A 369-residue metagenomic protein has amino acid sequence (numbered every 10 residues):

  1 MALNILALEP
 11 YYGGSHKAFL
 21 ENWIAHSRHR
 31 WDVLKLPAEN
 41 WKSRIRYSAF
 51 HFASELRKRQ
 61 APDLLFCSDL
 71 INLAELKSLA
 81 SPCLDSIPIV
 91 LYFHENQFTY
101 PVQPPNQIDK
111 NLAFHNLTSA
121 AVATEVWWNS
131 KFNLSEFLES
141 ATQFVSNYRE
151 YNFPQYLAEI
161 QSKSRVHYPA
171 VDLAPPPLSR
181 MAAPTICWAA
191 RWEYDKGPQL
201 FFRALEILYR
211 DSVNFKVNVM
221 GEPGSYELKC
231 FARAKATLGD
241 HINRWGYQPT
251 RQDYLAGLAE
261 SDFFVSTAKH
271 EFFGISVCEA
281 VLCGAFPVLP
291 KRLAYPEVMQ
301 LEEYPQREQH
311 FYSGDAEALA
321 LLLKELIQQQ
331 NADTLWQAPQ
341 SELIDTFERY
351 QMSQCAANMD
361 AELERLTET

Functional and structural regions predicted by a protein language model:
S43-Y47, G314, Q328-E368: A charged, aromatic-enriched C-terminal amphipathic alpha-helix characteristic of glycosyltransferases across folds
T124-P176: Donor nucleotide-sugar binding/catalytic pocket of nucleotide-sugar-dependent glycosyltransferases
Y168-D172, P177-K196, F201-I207, V217-N218: Conserved donor-binding/catalytic core segment of Leloir-type glycosyltransferases
G221, K229-Q252: Nucleotide-activated donor-binding/catalytic signature segment of Leloir-type glycosyltransferases, i.e., the conserved
L255-S261: Short alpha-helical donor nucleotide-sugar binding micro-motif in glycosyltransferases
K269: Aromatic "clamp/platform" in nucleotide-sugar-dependent glycosyltransferases that forms part of the donor/acceptor
F286-P290: Short hydrophobic beta-strand element within catalytic cores of glycosyltransferases and related nucleotide-activated
P296-L326: Change "using UDP/GDP/dTDP sugars" to "using nucleotide sugars
